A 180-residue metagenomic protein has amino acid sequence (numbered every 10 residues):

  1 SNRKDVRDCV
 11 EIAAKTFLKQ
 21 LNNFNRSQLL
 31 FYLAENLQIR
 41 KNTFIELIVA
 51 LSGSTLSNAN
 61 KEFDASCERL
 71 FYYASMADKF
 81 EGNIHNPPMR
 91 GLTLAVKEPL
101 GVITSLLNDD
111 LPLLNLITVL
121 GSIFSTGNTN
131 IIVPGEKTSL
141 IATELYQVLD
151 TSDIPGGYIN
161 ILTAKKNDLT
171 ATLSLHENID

Functional and structural regions predicted by a protein language model:
S1-L92, S122: N-terminal Rossmann-like NAD(P)+-binding subdomain of aldehyde/semialdehyde dehydrogenases
V49, K79-D180: Rossmann-like NAD(P) dinucleotide-binding subdomain of oxidoreductase/dehydrogenase enzymes
